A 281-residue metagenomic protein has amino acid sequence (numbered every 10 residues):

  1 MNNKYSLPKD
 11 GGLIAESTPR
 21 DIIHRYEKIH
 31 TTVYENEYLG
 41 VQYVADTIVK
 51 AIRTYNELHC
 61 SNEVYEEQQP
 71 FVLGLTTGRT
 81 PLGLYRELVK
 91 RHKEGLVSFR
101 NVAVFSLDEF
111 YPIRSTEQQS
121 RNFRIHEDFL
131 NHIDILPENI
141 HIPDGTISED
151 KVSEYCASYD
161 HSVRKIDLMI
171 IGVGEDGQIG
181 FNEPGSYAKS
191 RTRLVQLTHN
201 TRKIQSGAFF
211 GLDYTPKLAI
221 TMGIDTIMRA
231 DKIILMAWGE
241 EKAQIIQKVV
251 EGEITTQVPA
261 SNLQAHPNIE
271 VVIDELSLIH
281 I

Functional and structural regions predicted by a protein language model:
N2-V72, E149: N-terminal glycine-/serine-/threonine-rich phosphate-binding loop
G11-K28, V97-I170: Ligand-binding beta-strand-loop-alpha-helix segment within the catalytic cores of soluble metabolic enzymes
E57-E94: Glycine-rich N-terminal segment of FAD-binding domains in flavoprotein oxidoreductases, spanning the beta-loop-helix
P70-F71, T80, L84, S158-S186: A glycine-rich beta-strand to alpha-helix segment that forms a phosphate/ribose-binding loop at ligand/cofactor sites
G74-G78, S106, P143, I170-V173 (+2 more regions): Short beta-strand segments
I170-G172, A208, T215-V249: Glycine-rich anion-binding loop/nest that anchors nucleotide
G180-I224: Class I SAM-dependent methyltransferase SAM-binding "motif I" and its flanking Rossmann-like core
I279-I281: Conserved small/polar residues in nucleotide/adenosyl-binding loops
